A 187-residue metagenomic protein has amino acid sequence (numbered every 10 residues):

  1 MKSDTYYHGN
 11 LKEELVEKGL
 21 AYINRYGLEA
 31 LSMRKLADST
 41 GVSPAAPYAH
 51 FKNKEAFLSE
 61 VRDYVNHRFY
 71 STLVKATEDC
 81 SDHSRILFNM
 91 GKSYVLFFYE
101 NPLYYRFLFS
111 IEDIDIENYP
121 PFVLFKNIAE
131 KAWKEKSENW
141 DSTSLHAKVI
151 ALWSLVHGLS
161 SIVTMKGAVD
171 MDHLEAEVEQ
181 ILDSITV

Functional and structural regions predicted by a protein language model:
M1-N10: N-terminal intrinsically disordered/low-complexity leader segments
E14, I23, L58-V65, L108 (+2 more regions): Alpha-helical DNA-contacting segments of helix-turn-helix folds
E14, K18, Y22-A56, E60: Helix-turn-helix
E60, V74-L103, S142, L152: Hydrophobic alpha-helical connector segments
N89, E112-N139, H146-A151, A176-S184: Amphipathic alpha-helical packing segments from all-alpha helical-bundle domains
Y104-S110, L152-M171, S184-V187: Amphipathic C-terminal alpha-helical segment
